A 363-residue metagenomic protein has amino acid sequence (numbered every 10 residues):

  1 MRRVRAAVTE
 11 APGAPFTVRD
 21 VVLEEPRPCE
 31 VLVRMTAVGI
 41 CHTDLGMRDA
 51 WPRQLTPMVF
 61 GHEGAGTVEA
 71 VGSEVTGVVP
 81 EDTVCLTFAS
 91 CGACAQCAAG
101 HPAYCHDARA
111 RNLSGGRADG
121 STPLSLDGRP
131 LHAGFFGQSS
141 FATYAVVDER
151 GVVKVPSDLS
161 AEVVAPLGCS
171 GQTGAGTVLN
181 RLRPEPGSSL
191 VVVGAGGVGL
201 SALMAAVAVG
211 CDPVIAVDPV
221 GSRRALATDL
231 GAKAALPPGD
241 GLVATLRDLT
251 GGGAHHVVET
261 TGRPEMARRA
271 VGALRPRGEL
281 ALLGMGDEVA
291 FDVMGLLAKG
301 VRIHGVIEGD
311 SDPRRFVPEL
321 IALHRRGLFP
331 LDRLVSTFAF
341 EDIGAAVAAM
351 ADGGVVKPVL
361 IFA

Functional and structural regions predicted by a protein language model:
M1-R2, R268-G272, R314-A363: C-terminal hydrophobic helical "lid"/dimerization subdomain of Rossmann-like NAD(P)H-dependent oxidoreductases
R5, T17, V22, R34 (+2 more regions): Residues located in well-ordered beta-strands
E24-V38, W51-A98, A103, P156-D158: Glycine-rich beta-strand-centered segment in the early N-terminal region that forms part of a ligand/cofactor-binding
P80, T143-Y144, R150-V152, P156-D240: Mid-domain Rossmann-like dinucleotide-binding core that forms the NAD(H)/NADP(H) cofactor-binding site
C85, H255-V258: N-terminal Rossmann-like NAD(P) cofactor-binding module of classical short-chain dehydrogenase/reductase
F88-R150: Cysteine-cluster motifs in flexible loop/terminal segments that predominantly coordinate metals
C211, P264-L328, F362-A363: Glycine-rich phosphate-binding loop and adjacent beta-alpha segment of Rossmann(oid) nucleotide-cofactor-binding
G241-G251: Short amphipathic alpha-helix with an adjacent loop that forms part of the alpha/beta core around
